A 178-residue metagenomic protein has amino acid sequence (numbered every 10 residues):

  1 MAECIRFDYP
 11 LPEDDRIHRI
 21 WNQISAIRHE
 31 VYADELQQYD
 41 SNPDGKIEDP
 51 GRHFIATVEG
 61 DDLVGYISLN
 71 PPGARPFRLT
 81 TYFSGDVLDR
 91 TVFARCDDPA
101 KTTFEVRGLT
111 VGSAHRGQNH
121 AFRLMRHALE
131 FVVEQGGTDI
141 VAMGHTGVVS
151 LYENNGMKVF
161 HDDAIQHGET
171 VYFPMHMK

Functional and structural regions predicted by a protein language model:
M1-G45, D49-V64, P71: Short amphipathic alpha-helix that is part of the acyltransferase structural core
V64-G65, H161: A structural microfeature
Y66-R116: Conserved acyl-donor/pantetheine-binding loop and adjacent beta-alpha core of acyl/acetyltransferases and related
R116-E130: Conserved acetyl-CoA-binding loop-helix of GNAT-fold acetyltransferases
E130-G144: Conserved GNAT acetyl-CoA-binding A-motif
T146-D163: Conserved active-site alpha-helix within GNAT-family acetyltransferase domains
H167-K178: C-terminal "cap" of GNAT-fold acetyltransferases
